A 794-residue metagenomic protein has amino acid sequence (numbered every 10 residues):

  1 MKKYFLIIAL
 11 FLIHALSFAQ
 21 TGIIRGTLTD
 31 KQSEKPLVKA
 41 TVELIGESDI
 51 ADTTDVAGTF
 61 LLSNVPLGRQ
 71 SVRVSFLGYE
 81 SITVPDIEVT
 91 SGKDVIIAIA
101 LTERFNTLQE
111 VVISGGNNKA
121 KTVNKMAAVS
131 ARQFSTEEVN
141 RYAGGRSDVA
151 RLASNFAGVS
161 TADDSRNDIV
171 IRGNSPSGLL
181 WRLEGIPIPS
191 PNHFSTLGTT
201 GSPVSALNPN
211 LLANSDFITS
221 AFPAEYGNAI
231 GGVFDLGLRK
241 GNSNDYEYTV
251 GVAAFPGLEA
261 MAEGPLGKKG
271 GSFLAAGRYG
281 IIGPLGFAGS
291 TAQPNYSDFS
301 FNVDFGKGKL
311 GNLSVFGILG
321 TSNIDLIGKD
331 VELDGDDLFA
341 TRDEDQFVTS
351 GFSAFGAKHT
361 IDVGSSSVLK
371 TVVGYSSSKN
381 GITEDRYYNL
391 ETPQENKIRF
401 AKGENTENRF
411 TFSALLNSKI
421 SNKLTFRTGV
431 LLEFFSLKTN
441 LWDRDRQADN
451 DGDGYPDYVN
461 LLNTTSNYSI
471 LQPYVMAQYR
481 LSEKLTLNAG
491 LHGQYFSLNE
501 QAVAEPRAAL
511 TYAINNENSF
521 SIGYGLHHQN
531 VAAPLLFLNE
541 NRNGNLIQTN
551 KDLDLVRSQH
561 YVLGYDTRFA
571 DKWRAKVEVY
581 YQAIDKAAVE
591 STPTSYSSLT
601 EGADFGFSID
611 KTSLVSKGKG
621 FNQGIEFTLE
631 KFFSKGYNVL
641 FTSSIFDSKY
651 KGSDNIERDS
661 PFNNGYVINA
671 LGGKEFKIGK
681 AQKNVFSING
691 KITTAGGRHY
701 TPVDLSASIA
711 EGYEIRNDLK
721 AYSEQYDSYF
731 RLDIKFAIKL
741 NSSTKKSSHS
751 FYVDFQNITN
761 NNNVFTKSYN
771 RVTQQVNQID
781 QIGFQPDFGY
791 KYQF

Functional and structural regions predicted by a protein language model:
Y4, D585, T592, V639 (+3 more regions): C-terminal beta-signal and adjacent terminal beta-strands/loops of Gram-negative outer-membrane beta-barrel proteins
A19-V111, G116, K484: Periplasm-facing N-terminal accessory domains of Gram-negative outer-membrane beta-barrel systems
I23, P256-Y279, S290-I327, D345-Y375 (+2 more regions): Transmembrane beta-barrel wall of Gram-negative outer-membrane proteins
E80, E88, K93-I96, V112-W181 (+2 more regions): Periplasmic N-terminal accessory/gating domains of Gram-negative outer-membrane beta-barrel systems
N192, K329-D334, K379, S497 (+4 more regions): Surface-exposed extracellular loop regions of Gram-negative outer-membrane beta-barrel proteins, predominantly
G201-S205, A213-P223, G232-G264, A275-Y279 (+1 more regions): Short strand-turn segments of transmembrane beta-barrel domains in outer membranes, especially the first one or two
N405, R409-T411, L461-N467, N550 (+3 more regions): Outer membrane beta-barrel strand-and-loop segments of large Gram-negative receptors, especially TonB-dependent
Y581, F605-G697: Gram-negative outer-membrane beta-barrel transporters
